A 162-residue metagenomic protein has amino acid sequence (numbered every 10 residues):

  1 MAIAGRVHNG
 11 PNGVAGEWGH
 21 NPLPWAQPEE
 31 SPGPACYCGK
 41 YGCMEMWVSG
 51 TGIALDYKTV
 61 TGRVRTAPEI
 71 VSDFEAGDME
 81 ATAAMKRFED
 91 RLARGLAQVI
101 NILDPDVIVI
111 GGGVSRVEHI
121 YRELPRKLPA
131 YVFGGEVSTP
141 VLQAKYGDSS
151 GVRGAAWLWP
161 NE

Functional and structural regions predicted by a protein language model:
M1-A2: Short beta-strand scaffold segments in enzyme catalytic cores
V7, W25-E162: ATP-binding/phosphotransfer module of carbohydrate and carboxylate kinases, centering on a glycine-rich
V14-P28: A short, polar/charged loop-to-alpha-helix boundary motif
